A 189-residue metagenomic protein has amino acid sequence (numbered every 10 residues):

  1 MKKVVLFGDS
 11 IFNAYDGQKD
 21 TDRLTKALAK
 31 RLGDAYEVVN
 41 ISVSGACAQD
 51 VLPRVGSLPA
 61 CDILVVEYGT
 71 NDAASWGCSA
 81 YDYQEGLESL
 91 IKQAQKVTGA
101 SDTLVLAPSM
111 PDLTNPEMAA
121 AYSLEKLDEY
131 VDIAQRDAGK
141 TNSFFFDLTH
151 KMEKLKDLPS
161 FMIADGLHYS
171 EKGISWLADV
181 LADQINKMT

Functional and structural regions predicted by a protein language model:
M1-S42, Q49-A60: Serine-esterase "nucleophile elbow" of acetyl-processing enzymes
K3, D62-V65, D102: Structural motif
Y15-D20, W76-A80, E117-Y122: Short, solvent-exposed loop/turn segments at secondary-structure boundaries
N40, V51, M162-T189: Histidine-centered active-site loop/cap adjacent to the catalytic His in serine esterases/O-acetyl transfer systems
A48-E85, M110-D112: Oxyanion-hole/transition-state-stabilizing segment in secreted/luminal serine hydrolases and related acyltransferases
A80-S89, L124-V131: Charged helix-capping and loop-helix junction motifs
K96-T103: A short helix->loop->beta-strand "cap" motif at the edges of active sites that frequently abuts
L113-L148: Substrate-gating cap/lid alpha-helix
